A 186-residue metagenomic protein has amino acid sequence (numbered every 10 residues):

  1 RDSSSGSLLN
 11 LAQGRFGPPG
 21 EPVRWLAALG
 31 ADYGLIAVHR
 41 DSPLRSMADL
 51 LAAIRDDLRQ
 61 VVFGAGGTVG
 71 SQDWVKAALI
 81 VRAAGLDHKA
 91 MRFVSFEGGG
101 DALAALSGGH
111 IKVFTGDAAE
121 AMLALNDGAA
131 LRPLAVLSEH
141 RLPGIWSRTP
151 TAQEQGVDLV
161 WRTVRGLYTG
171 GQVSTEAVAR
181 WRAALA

Functional and structural regions predicted by a protein language model:
R1-R165: Conserved hydrophobic/amphipathic secondary-structure segments that form or flank ligand- or partner-binding grooves
S46-D49, S174-L185: Short amphipathic alpha-helical coupling segments at ligand-binding clamshell hinges and other catalytic/signaling
L159-G171, E176-R180: Small-residue transmembrane helix packing/gating motifs
